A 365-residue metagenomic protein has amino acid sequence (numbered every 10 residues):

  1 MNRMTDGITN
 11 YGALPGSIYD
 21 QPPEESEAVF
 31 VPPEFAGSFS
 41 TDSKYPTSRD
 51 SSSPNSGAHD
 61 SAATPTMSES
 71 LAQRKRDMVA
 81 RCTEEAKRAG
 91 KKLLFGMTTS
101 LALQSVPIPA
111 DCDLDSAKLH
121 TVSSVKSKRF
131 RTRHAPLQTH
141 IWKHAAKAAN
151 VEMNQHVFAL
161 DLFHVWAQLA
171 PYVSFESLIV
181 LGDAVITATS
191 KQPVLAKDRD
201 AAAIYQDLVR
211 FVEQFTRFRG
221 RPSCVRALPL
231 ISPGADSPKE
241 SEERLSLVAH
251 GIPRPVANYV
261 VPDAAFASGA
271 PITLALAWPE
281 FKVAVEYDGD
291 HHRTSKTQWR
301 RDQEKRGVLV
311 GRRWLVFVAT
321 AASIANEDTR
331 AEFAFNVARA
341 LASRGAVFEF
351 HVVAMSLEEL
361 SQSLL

Functional and structural regions predicted by a protein language model:
M1-F218, S343, V347-L365: Short gly/ser-rich loop at a beta-strand->alpha-helix junction or flexible surface loop bordering the NTP-binding
D198-L365: Surface segments flanking catalytic/ligand-binding clefts of nucleic-acid enzymes
